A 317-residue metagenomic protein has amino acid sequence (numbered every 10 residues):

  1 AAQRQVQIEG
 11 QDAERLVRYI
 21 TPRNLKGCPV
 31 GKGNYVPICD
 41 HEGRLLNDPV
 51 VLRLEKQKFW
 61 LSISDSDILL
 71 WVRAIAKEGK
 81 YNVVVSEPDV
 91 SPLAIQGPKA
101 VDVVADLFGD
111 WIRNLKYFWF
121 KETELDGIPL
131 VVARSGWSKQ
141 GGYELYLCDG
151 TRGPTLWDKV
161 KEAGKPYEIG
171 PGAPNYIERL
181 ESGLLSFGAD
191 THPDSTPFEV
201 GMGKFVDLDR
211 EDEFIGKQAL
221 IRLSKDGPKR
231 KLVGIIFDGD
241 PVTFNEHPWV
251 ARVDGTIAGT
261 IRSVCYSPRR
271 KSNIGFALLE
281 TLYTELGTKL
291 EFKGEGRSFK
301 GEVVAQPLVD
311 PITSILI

Functional and structural regions predicted by a protein language model:
A1-V36, R44: Acidic, proline/glycine-enriched N-terminal capping motif
V17, E42, D67-L69: Structural secondary-structure boundary motif
C39-V50: Cytochrome P450
V51-I317: Conserved, structured C-terminal
